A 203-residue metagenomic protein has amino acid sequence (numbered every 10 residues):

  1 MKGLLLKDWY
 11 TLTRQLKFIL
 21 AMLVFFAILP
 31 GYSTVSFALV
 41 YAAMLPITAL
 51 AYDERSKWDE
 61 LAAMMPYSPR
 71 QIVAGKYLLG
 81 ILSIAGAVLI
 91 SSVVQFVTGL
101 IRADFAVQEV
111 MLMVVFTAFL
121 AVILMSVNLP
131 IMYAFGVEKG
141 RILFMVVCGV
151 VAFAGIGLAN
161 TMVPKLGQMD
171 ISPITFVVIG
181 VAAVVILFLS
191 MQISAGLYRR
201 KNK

Functional and structural regions predicted by a protein language model:
M1-K57, G75-K203: Hydrophobic alpha-helical transmembrane segments of membrane proteins
M64-S68: Short helix-to-coil transition segments within interhelical loops that connect adjacent transmembrane helices
Q71-V73: Alpha-helix N-cap/helix-start motif at helix boundaries, enriched for small hydrophobics
